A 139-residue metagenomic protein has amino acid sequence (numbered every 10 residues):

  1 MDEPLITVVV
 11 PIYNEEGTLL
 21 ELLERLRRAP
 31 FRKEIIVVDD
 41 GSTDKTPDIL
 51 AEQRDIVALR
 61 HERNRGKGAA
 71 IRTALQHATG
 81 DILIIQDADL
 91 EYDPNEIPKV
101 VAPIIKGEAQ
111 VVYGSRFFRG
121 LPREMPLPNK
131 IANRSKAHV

Functional and structural regions predicted by a protein language model:
L5-T7, E34: Cell-envelope/extracellular polymer assembly enzymes that use nucleotide-activated donors
V10-L23, G41: Active-site beta-to-alpha loop of glycosyltransferases that engages the nucleotide-sugar donor
E24-R32: Short, acidic, metal-binding catalytic loop of nucleotide-sugar glycosyltransferases
K33-I36, P47-H77: Conserved donor nucleotide-binding strand/loop of the catalytic core
D39-P47, L90: A conserved acidic beta->alpha catalytic loop
H61, Q86-A88: Catalytic metal- and UDP-sugar-binding loop of GT-A-like glycosyltransferases, i.e., residues flanking the conserved
E62-R63, K67-H77, P94-V139: Acceptor/aglycone-binding surface of glycosyltransferases and processive sugar-polymer synthases
L83: Short aromatic/hydrophobic "clamp" motif used to bind/position activated sugar donors
